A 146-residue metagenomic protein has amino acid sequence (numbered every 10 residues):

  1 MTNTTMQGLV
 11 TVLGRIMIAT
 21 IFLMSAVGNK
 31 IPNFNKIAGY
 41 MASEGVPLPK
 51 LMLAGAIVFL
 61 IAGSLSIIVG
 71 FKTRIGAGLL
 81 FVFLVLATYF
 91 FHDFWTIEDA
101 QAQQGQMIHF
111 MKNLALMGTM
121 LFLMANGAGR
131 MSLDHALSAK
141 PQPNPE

Functional and structural regions predicted by a protein language model:
M1-K36, S43, L48-A62, I68-E146: Extended, low-polarity transmembrane helix blocks
